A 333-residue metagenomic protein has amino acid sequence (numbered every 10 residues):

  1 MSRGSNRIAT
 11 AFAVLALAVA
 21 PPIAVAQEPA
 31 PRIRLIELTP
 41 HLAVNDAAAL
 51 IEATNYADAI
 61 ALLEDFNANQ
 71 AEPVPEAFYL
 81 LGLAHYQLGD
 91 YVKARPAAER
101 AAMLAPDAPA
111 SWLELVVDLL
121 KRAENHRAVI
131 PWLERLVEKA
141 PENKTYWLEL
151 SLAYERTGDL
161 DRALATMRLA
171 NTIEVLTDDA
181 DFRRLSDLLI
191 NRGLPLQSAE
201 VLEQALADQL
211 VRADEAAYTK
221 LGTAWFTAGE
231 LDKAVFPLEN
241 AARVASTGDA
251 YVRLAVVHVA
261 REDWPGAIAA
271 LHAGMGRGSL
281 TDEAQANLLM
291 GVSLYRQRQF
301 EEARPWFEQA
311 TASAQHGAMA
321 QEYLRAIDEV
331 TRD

Functional and structural regions predicted by a protein language model:
S2-F12: Bacterial N-terminal signal peptides that target proteins for export
A11-A20: Bacterial N-terminal signal peptides
P22-A26: Sec/Tat signal peptide C-region and signal peptidase I cleavage site
Q27-D333: Alpha-solenoid helical repeat scaffolds
